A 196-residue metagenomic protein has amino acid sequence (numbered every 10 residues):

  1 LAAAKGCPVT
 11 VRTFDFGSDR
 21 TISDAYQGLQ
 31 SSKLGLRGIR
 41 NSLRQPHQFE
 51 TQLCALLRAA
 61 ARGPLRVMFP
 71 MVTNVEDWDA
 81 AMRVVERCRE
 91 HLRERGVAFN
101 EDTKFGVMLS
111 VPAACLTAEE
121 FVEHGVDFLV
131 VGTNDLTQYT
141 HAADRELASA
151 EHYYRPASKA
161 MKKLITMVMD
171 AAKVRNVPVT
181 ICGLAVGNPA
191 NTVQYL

Functional and structural regions predicted by a protein language model:
L1-L196: Conserved alpha/beta-domain cores
